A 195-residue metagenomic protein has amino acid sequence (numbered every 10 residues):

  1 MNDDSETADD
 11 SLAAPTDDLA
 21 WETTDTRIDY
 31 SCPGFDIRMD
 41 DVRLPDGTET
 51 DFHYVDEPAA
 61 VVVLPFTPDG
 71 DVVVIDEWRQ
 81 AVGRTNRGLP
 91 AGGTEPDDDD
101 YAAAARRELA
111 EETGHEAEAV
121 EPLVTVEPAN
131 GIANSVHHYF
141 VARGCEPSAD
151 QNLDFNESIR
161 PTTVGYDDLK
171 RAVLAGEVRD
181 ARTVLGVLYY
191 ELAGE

Functional and structural regions predicted by a protein language model:
M1-W21, T85, P122, N130-N134 (+3 more regions): Nudix hydrolase/Nudix homology domain
W21-V62, P68, E77: Acidic, metal-coordinating catalytic segment for phosphate/diphosphate chemistry, firing primarily on the Nudix
I28-P33, E127-H137: Acidic pyrophosphate-coordinating catalytic loop
M39-D41, P65, V141-R143, G165: Short, well-ordered beta-strand micro-motif
A81-R87: A conserved beta-turn-beta hairpin within the catalytic core of GNAT-like acetyltransferases that forms part
G88-L123, F140, N156, G165: The catalytic Nudix box helix
